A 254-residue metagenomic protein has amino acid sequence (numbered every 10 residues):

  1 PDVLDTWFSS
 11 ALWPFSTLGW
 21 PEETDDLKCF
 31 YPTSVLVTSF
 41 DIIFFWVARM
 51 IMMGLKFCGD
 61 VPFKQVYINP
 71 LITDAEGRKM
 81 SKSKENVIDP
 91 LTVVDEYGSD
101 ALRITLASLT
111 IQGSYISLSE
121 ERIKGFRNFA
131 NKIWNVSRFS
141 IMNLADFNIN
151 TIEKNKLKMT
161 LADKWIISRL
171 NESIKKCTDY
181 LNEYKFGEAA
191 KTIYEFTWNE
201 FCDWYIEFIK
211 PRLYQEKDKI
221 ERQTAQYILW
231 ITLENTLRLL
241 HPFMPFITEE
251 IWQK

Functional and structural regions predicted by a protein language model:
P1-D146, I166-L213, Y227-L240: Structured secondary-structure scaffolds
L4, Q253-K254: Short, intrinsically disordered, charge-balanced linker/junction segments flanking boundaries in proteins
L91-V94, N155-I166, E221: A ubiquitous short alpha-helical element
N150-E153, M159, F201: Short amphipathic helix-turn modules centered on a small-residue break
